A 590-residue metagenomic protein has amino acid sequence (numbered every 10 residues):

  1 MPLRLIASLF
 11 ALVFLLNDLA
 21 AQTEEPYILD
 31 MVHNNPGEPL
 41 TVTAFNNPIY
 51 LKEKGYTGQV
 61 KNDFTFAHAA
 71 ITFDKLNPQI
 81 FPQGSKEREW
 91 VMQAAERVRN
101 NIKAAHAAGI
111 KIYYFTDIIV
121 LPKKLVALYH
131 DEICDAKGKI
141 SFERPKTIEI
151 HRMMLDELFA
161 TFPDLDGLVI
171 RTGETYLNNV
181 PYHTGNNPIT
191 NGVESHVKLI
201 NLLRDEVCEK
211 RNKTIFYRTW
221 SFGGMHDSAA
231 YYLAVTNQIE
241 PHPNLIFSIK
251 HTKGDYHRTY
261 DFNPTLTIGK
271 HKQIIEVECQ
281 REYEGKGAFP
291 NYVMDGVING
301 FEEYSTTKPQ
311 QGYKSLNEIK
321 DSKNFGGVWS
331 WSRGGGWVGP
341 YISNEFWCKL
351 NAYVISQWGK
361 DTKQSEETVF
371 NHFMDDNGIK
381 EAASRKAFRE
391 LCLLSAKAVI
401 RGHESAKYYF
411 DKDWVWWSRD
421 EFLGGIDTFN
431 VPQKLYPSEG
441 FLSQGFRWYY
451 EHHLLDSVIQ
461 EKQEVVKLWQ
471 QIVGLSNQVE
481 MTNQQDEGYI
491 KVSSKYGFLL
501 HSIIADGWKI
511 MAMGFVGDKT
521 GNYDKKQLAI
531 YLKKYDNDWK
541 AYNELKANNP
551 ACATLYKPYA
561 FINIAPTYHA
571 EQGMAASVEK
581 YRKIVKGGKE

Functional and structural regions predicted by a protein language model:
M1-L5: Positively charged n-region of N-terminal signal peptides that target proteins for export
I6-D18: Bacterial N-terminal signal peptides
T23-G254, R258-T259, E284-K286, S332-K360 (+4 more regions): Aromatic-lined carbohydrate-binding surfaces of glycoside hydrolases
N46, E96, N100, M153 (+9 more regions): Generic recognition of stable, solvent-exposed alpha-helical segments in well-folded globular domains
S141-R144, I189-V193, E302-T306, G359-K363 (+1 more regions): Hydrophobic alpha-helical scaffolding
I246-G336, Q444-Q463: Active-site core of glycosidic bond-cleaving carbohydrate-active enzymes
D321-I564: C-terminal non-catalytic alpha-helical accessory regions
P566-E590: Terminal, non-catalytic domain-edge segments
